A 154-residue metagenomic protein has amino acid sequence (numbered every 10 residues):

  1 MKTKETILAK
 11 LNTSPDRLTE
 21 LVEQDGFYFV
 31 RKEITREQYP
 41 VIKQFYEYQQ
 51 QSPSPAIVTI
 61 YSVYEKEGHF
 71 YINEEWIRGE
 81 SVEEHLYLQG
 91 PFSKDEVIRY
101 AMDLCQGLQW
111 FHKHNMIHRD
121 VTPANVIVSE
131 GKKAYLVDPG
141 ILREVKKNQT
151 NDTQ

Functional and structural regions predicted by a protein language model:
P15-V41: ATP-binding glycine-rich loop module of kinase domains
P53-S62: Conserved HxN/HPN-centered segment at the entrance to the catalytic loop of eukaryotic protein kinase-like domains
E67-S81: Conserved short submotifs of the Hanks-type protein kinase catalytic core that shape the nucleotide-binding pocket
V82-F92: AlphaC helix of the protein kinase catalytic domain
Y100-A101: Activation segment signature within eukaryotic-like protein kinase domains
H112-V128: Catalytic-loop of the protein kinase fold
N125-D138: Conserved protein kinase catalytic/activation segment
